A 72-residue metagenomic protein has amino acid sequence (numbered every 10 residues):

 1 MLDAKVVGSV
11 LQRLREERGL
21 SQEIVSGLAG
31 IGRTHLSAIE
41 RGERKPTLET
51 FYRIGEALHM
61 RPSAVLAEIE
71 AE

Functional and structural regions predicted by a protein language model:
M1-E17: A short, Lys/Arg-rich alpha-helix, primarily the initiator
Q12, E23, Y52: Residues within the helices of the helix-turn-helix
R15, S26, G55: The alpha-helix within a helix-turn-helix
G19-R41: Short alpha-helical DNA-recognition segment
E49-A64: DNA major-groove recognition helix of helix-turn-helix/homeodomain DNA-binding modules
A64-E72: Short amphipathic recognition helices of helix-turn-helix/homeodomain-type DNA-binding modules
